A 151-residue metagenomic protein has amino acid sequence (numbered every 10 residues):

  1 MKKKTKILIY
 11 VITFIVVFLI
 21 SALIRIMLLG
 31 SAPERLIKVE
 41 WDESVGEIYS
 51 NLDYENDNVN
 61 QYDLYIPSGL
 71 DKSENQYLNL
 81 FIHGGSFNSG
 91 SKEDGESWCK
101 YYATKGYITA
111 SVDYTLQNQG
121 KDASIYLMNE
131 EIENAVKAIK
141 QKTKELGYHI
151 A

Functional and structural regions predicted by a protein language model:
M1-F18: N-terminal Sec-pathway targeting helices
V17-I26: Hydrophobic alpha-helical membrane-insertion segments, chiefly the h-region of N-terminal signal peptides
L28-E74: N-terminal cap/lid segment of alpha/beta-hydrolase-fold proteins
V45-G46, Y65, F87, Y107 (+1 more regions): Conserved hydrophobic/aromatic "anchor" residues that stabilize well-ordered secondary structure elements
K72, N88-G90: Short, solvent-exposed loop/turn elements at domain surfaces
E74-G85: Short beta-strand element of the alpha/beta-hydrolase
L78, A103-D113: A fold-wide structural signal in alpha/beta-hydrolase
S91-K92, S97-C99, A110-I150: Catalytic nucleophile-loop/oxyanion-hole region of alpha/beta-hydrolase and closely related hydrolase-like folds
